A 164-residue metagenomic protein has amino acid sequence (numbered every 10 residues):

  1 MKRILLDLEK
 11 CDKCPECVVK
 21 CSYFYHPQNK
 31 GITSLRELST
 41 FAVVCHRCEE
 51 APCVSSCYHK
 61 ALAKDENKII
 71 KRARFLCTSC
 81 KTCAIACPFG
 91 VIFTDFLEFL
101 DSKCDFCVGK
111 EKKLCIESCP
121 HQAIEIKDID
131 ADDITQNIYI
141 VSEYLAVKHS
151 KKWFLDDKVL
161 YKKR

Functional and structural regions predicted by a protein language model:
M1-V43: N-terminal cysteine/histidine-rich coordination modules
K2, T40-R47, A51-V54, F75-R164: Flanking helices and flexible, charged tails adjoining ferredoxin-like Fe-S electron-transfer domains in multi-subunit
D7, D65, A73, F93-F96: Acidic/polar residues at beta-strand termini and the immediately following turn/coil
D12, K20, K71-R72, L100: Functionally constrained cores in energy, signaling, and assembly domains
K20-H26, C53-V54, I70-K71, A84-C87: Short, functional N-terminal and low-complexity linear motifs
F24, N29-I32, D65-N67, D95 (+2 more regions): Short Cys/His-rich "knuckle" micro-motifs
K30-F75: Acidic (E/D-rich), amphipathic helical modules within compact regulatory domains
